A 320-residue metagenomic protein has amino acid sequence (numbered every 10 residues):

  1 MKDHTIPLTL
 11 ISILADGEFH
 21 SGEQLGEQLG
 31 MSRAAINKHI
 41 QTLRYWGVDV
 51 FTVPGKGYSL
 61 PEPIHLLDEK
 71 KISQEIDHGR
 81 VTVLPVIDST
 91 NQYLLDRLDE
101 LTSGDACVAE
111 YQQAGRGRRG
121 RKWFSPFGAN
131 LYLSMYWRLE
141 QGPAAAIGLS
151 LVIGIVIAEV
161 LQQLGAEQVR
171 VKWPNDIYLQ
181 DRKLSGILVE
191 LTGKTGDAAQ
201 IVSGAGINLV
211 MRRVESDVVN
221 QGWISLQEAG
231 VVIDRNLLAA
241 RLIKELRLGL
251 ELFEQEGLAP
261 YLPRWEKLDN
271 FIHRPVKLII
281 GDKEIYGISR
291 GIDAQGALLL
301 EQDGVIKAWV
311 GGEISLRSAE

Functional and structural regions predicted by a protein language model:
M1-S32, Y45, G142-V169, L179-E320: Long, positively charged amphipathic alpha-helical accessory segments at protein N-termini or as interdomain linkers
K2-Q162: N-terminal lobe of the biotin/lipoate ligase/transferase fold
V53, P126, K172, I292-D293: A short, compositionally biased micro-patch
D105, E167-K172: A short coil-to-beta-strand element that immediately follows conserved catalytic motifs
D176: Conserved active-site carboxylates
